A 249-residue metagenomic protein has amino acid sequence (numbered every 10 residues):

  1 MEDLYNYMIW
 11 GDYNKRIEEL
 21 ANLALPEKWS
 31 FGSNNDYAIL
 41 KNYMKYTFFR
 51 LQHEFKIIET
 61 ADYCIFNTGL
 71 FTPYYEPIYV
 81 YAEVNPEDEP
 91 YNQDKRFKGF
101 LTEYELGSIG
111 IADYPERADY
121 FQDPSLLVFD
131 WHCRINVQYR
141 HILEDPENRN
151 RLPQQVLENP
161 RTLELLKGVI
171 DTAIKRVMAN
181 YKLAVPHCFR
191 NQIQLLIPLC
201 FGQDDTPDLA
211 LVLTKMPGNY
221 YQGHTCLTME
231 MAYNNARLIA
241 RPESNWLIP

Functional and structural regions predicted by a protein language model:
M1-R190: An acidic, glycine-rich, mixed-charge low-complexity segment common to nucleic-acid enzymes
Q194-P249: Compact beta-sheet-dominated globular domain cores
